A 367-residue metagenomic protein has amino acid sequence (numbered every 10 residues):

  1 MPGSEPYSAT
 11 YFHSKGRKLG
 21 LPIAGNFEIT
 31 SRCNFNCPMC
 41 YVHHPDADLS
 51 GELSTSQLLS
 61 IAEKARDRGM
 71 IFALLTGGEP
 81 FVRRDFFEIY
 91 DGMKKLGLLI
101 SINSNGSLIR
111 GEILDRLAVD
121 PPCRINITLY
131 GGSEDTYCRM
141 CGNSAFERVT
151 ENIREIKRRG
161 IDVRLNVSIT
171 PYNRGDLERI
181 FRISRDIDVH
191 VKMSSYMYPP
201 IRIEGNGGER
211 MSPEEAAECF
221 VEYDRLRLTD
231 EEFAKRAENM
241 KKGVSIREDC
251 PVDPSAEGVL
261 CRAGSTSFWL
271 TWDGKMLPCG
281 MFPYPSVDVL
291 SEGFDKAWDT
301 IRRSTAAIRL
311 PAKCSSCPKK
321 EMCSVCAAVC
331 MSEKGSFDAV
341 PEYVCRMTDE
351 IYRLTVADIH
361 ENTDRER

Functional and structural regions predicted by a protein language model:
M1-H13, S255-G258, K275, G280-R367: Flexible mid-to-C-terminal extensions adjoining Fe-S/redox cofactors in radical SAM and related proteins
M1-R124, C219, L226: Conserved alpha-helical substructure of the radical SAM core
I23, I71, G264, G280 (+1 more regions): Exposed loop/turn and edge beta-strand positions of beta-sandwich/beta-sheet ligand-binding modules
R32, N36, C40-H43, G264 (+4 more regions): Cys/His-rich metal-chelating microdomains
N36, G69-M70, P121, I161-D162 (+3 more regions): Short loop/turn motifs at secondary-structure junctions
H44-E52, C138-A145, G208, S332: Short glycine-enriched, charge-decorated loop/helix-capping segments at active-site entrances that position
L53, R84, S144, Y172-G175 (+1 more regions): Residue-level signal for the nucleotide or nucleotide-sugar donor/cofactor binding architecture
L96-L99, A118-G264, W269-L277, M281 (+1 more regions): Radical SAM enzyme [4Fe-4S]-AdoMet core and its adjacent flexible, acidic and glycine-rich loops/tails across
